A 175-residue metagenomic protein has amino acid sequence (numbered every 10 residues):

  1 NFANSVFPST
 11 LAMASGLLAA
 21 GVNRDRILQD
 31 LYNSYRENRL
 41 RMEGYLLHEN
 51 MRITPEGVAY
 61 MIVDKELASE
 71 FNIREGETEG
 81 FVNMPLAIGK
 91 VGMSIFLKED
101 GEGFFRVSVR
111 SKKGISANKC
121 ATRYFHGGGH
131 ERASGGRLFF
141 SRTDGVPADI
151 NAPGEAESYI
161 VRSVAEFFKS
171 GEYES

Functional and structural regions predicted by a protein language model:
N1-M93, E99-G103, R137-S175: A structured phosphate/pyrophosphate-recognition subdomain
V107-V109: Primary mode marks residue(s) on the alpha4-beta5-alpha5 output face of response regulator receiver
S111-R123: Short, hydrophobic/aliphatic alpha-helical segments
G128: Glycine-rich, small/acidic residue-mixed loop/short-helix segments
